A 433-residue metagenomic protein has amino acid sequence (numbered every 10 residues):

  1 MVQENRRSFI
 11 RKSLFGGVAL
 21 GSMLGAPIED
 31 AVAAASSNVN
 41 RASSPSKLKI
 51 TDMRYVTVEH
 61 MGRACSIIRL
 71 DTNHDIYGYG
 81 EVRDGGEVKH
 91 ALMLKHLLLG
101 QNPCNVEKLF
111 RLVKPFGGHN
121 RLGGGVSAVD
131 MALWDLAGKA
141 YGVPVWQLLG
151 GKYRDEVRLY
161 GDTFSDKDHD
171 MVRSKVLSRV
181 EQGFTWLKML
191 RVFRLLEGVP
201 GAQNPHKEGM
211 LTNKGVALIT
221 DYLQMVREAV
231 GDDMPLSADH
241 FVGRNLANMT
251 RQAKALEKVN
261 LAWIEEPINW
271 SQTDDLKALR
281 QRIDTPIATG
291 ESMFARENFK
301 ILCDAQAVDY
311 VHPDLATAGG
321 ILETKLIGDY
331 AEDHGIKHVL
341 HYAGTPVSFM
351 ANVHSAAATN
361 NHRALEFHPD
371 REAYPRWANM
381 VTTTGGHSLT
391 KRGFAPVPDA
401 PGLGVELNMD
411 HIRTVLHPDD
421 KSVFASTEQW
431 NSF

Functional and structural regions predicted by a protein language model:
M1-V18: N-terminal secretory signal peptides and thylakoid transit peptides that target proteins across membranes
L24-M61: C-terminal segment of N-terminal export signals and the immediately downstream linker at the start of the mature
I50, D75, V129, G142 (+6 more regions): Conserved, mostly hydrophobic/aromatic
I67, R158-Y160, W186-K188, D233-S237 (+5 more regions): Structural preference for beta-strand elements that scaffold enzyme active sites
N73-V143: Metal- or metallocofactor-binding catalytic centers and their adjacent structured scaffolds across diverse enzyme
L92, H96, Q101-N105, K254 (+3 more regions): Shared catalytic-loop signature of beta/alpha-barrel
E156-V157, F164-K277, R282: Metal-dependent enolase-superfamily TIM-barrel catalytic cores that perform enediolate-based chemistry
L403-F433: Extended hydrophobic packing segments that form well-structured cores
